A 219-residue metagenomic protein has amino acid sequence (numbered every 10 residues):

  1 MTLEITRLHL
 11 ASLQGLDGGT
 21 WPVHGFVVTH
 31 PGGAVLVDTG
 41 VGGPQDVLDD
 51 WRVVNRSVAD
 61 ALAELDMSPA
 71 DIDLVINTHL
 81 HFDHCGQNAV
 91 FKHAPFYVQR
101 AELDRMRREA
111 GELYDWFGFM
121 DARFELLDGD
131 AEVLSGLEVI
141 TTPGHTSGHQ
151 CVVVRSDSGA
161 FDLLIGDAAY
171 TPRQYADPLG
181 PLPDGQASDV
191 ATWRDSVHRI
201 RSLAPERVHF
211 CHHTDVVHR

Functional and structural regions predicted by a protein language model:
M1-V37, V41-R52, D195-A204, H218-R219: Zn-dependent metallo-beta-lactamase
G18-W21, P143-S147: A short catalytic or substrate-binding loop motif that flags glycine-/basic-rich loops and adjacent residues that bind
G40, Y97-D104, D167-Y170: Conserved catalytic scaffold of divalent metal-dependent phosphoesterases
G42-Q45, D130-E132, E138-T141, S147-V217: Metallo-beta-lactamase
R56-M67, D71, P95-T141, G185-E206: Metallo-beta-lactamase
I72-D83: Metallo-beta-lactamase
G86-K92, R219: Metal-dependent catalytic neighborhoods of phosphoester/phosphodiester hydrolases
